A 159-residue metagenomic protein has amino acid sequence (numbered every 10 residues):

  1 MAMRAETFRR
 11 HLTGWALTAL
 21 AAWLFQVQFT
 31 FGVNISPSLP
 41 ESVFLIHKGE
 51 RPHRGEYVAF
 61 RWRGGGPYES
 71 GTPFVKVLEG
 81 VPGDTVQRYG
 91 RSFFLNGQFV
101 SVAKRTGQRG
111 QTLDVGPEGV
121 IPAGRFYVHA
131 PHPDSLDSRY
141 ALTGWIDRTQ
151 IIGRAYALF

Functional and structural regions predicted by a protein language model:
M1-P73, A141-F159: Protein maturation boundaries and topogenic segments
V43, D84-T85, S92, R125 (+1 more regions): Structural motif
G49, R63, R91, P131-H132: Short, surface-exposed secondary-structure boundary micro-motifs
H53, V81, R88, I121-P122: Residue-level recognition of short, solvent-exposed, well-ordered loop/turn junctions that link secondary-structure
E69-V100: Mid-length scaffold segments of soluble, non-membrane domains
E79, N96, R109-F159: Beta-strand-rich cores of mature extracytoplasmic or soluble domains
A103-T106: His/Asp/Glu-enriched short active-site or ligand-binding loop at hydrolase and phosphoryl-transfer sites
